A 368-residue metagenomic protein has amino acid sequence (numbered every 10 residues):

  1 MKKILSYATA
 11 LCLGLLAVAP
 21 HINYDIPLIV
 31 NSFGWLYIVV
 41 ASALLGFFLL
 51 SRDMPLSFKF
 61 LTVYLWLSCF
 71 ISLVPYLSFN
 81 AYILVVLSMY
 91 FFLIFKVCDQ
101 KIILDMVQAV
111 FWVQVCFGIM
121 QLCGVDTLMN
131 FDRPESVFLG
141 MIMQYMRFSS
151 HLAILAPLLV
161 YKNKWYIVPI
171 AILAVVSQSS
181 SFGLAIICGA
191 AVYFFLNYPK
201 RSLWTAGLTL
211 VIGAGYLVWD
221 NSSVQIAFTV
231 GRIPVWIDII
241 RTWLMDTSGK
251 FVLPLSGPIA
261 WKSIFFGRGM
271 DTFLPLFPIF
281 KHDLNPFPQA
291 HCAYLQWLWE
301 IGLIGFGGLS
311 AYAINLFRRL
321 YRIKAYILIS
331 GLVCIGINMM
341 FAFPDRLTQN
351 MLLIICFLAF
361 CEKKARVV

Functional and structural regions predicted by a protein language model:
M1-L11: N-terminal membrane topogenic signal
A10-A17, Y37-F48, T62-I71, F79-I94 (+6 more regions): Alpha-helical transmembrane segments of multi-pass inner-membrane proteins
P20-S32, S51: Short, hydrophobic transmembrane alpha-helix segments
D25-I29, L128-V137, M141, D283 (+1 more regions): Membrane-interface interhelical loops and short amphipathic "cap" helices that link adjacent transmembrane segments
D126-M141, S222-I240, T272: Extracytoplasmic catalytic-loop and juxtamembrane helix elements of membrane-embedded, polyprenol/dolichol-linked
P234-F287, I301-G308: TM-adjacent membrane-interface loops and short helices in multi-pass inner/ER membrane proteins
A365-V368: Short, charged juxtamembrane terminal tails flanking transmembrane helices
